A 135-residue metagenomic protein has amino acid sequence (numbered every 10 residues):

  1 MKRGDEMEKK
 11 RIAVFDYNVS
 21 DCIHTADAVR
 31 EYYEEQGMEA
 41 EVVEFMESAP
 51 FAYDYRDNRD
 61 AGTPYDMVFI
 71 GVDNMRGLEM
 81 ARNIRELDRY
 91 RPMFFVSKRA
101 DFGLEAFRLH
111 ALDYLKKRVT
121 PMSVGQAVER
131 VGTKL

Functional and structural regions predicted by a protein language model:
M1-M7: Short, Lys/Arg-enriched N-terminal segments with co-localized hydrophobic residues within the first ~10-30 amino acids
K9-V29, V68: Conserved acidic segment of CheY-like receiver
V14, E44, F95-V96: Conserved SAM-binding loop
Y17, E47, K98: Cofactor-binding loop segments of dinucleotide-utilizing enzymes, especially the Rossmann-like FAD- and NAD(P)+-binding
I23-Y32, F51-R56, A81: Short, well-ordered amphipathic alpha-helices
Y33-E47, T63, Y90-R91: A generic structural motif
E44-D66: Acidic, metal-coordinating helix/loop segments flanking the phosphotransfer/catalytic sites of two-component signaling
Y65-L135: CheY-like receiver
